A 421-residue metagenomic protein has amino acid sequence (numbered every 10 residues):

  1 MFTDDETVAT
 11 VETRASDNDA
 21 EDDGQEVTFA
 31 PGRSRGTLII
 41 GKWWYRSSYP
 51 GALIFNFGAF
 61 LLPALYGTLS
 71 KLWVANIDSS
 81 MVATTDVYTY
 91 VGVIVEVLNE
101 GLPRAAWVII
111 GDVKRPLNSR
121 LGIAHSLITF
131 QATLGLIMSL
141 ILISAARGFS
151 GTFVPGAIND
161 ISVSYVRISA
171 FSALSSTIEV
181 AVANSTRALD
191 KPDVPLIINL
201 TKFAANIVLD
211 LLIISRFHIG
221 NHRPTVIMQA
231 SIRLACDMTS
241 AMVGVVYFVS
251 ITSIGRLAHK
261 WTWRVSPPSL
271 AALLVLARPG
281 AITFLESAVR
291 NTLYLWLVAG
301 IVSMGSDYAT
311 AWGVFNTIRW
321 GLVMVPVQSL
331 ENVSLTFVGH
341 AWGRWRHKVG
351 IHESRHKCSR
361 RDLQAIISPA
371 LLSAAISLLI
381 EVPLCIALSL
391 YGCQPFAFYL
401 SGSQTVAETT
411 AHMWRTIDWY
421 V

Functional and structural regions predicted by a protein language model:
D4-E6, V11-L53, V226-N291: Interhelical loop/hinge segments that connect adjacent transmembrane helices in multipass membrane
E21-G36, G41, S47-W107, A281-I301: Signature of the first transmembrane helix
G51-S70, I168, K202, R233-G244 (+4 more regions): Transmembrane helical elements of multi-pass membrane transporters/channels
V82-L136, E179-A188, W312-P383: Small-residue-rich hydrophobic transmembrane alpha-helices
V108, S175-N199, D418-V421: Membrane-interface junctions at transmembrane-helix termini in multi-pass inner-membrane proteins
I137-V163, R167, P383-T405: Short membrane-interface helical motifs at transmembrane helix boundaries in multi-pass membrane transporters
G156-V182, S403-V421: Alpha-helical transmembrane segments of multi-pass membrane proteins
F203-M242, L400-E408: Membrane-interface helix-loop junctions in multi-pass transport and translocation proteins
